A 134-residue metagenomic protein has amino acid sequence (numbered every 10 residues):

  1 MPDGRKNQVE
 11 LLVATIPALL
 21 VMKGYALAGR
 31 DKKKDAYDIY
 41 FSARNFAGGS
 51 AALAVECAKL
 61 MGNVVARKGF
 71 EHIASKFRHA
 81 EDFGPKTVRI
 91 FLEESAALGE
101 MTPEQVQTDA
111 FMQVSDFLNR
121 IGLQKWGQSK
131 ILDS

Functional and structural regions predicted by a protein language model:
M1-S134: Compositionally biased terminal segments of proteins
